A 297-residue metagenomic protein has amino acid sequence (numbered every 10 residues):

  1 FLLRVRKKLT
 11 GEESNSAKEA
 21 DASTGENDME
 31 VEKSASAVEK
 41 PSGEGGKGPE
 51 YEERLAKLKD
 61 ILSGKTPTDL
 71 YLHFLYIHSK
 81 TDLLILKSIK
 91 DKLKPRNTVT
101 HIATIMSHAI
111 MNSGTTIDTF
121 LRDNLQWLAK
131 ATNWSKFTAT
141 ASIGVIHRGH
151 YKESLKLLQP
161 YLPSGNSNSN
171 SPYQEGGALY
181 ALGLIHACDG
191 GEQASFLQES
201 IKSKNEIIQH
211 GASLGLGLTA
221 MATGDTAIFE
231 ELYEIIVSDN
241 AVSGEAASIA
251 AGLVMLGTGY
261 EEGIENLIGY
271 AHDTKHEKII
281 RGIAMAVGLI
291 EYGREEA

Functional and structural regions predicted by a protein language model:
L3-E13, A17-E19, S23-A297: Alpha-solenoid helical-repeat scaffolds
